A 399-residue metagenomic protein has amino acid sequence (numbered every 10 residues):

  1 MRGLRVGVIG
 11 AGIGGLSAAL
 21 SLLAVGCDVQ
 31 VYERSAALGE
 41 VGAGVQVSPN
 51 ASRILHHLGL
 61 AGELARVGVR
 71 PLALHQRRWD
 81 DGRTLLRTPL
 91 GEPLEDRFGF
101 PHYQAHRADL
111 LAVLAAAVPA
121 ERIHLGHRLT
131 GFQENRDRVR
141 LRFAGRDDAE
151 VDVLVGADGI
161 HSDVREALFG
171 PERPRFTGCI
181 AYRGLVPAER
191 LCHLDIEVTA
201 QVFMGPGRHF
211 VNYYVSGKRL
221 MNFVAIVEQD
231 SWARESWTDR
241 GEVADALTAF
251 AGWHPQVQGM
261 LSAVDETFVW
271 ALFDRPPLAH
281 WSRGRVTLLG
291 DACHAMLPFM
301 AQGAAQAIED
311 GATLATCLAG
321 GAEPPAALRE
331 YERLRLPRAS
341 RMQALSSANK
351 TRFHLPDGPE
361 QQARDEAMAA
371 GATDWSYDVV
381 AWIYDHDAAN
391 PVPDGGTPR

Functional and structural regions predicted by a protein language model:
M1-V6, L23, S48-P187, D230-A244 (+1 more regions): Conserved N-terminal helical subregion
R2-G7, L64-R66, G259, M300-A301 (+1 more regions): C-terminal helical "tail/cap" subdomain of flavin- and related membrane-associated enzymes
G7-S35, V155-G156, Y182, N212 (+2 more regions): Conserved mid-domain beta->alpha element of the FAD-binding
A36-R53: Conserved N-terminal glycine-rich FAD pyrophosphate-binding loop of Rossmann-like flavoproteins
L38-G39, D163-V164, A295-L297: Catalytic P-loop NTPase motifs of RecA-like helicase/translocase cores
G62, A188-D195, G321: Short helix-loop capping/hinge motifs at secondary-structure junctions, enriched in acidic/polar residues
R66-V67, R122, A251-V269, P324-R329: Acidic/histidine metal-binding catalytic segments
V198-W232, L247-A251, L272: Active-site substrate-recognition segment that forms the wall of the catalytic cavity or substrate channel
